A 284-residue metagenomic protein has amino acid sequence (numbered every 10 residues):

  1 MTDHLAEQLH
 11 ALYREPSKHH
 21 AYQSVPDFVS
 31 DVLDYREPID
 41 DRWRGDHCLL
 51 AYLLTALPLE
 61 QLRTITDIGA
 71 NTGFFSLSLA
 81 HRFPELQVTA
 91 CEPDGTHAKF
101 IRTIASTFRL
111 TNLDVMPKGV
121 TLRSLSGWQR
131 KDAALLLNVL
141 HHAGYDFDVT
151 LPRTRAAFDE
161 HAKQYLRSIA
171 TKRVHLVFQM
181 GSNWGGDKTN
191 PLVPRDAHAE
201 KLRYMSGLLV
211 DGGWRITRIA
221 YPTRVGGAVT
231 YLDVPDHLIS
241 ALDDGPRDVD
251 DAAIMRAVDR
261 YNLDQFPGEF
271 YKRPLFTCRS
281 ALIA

Functional and structural regions predicted by a protein language model:
R42-Q61: Conserved alpha-helix/loop element of class I SAM-dependent methyltransferases that forms part of the SAM/SAH-binding
Q61-N71: Conserved class I S-adenosyl-L-methionine
T72-P84: Conserved SAM-binding loop of SAM-dependent methyltransferases across substrates and taxa, primarily the Class I
Q87-E92: Conserved SAM-binding motif I beta-strand of class I
R102-W128: S-adenosyl-L-methionine
D132-A156: A short SAM/SAH-binding and catalytic strip from SAM-dependent methyltransferases
H161-W184: Conserved beta-strand signature within the Rossmann-like core of class I S-adenosyl-L-methionine
G186-A284: Rossmann-like AdoMet/SAM-dependent catalytic core
